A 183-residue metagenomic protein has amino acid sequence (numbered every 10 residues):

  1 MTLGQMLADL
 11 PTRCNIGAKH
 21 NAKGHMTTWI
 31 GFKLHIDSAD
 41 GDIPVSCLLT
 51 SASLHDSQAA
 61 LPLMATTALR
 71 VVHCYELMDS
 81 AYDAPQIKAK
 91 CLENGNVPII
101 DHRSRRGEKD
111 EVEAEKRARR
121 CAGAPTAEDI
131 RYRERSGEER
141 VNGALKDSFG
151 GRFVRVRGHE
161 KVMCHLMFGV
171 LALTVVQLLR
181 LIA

Functional and structural regions predicted by a protein language model:
M1-E93: Polybasic low-complexity intrinsically disordered regions
S51, R105-R106, E160: Residue-level detector of flexible, active-site-proximal loop/helix-junction positions within diverse enzyme catalytic
H55, A59, R133, M163-L166: A generic structural signal for residues located within well-ordered alpha-helices of large catalytic or ligand-binding
A59, G137, V141, M167 (+1 more regions): Catalytic-loop motifs flanking and including active-site residues across diverse enzymes
S80-G150, R155: Helix-centered, glycine/charged polyanion-binding patches within enzymatic domains that contact phosphate-containing
F153, R157-A183: Charge-patterned, long linear interaction tracts outside catalytic cores
